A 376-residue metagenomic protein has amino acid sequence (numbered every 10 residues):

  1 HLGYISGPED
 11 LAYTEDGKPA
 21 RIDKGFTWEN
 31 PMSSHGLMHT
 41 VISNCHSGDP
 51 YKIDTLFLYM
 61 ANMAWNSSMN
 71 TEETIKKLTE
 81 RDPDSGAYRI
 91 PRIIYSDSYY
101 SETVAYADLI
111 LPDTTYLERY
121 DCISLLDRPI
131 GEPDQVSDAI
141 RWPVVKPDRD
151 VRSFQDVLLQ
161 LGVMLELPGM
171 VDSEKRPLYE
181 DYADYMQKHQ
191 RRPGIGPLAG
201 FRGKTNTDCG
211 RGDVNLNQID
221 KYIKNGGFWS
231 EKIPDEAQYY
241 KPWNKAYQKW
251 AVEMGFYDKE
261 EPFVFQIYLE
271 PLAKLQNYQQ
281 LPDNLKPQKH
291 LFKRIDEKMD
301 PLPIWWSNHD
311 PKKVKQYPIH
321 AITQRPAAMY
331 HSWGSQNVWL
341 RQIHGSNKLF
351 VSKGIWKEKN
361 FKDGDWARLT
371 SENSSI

Functional and structural regions predicted by a protein language model:
H1-G7, R21, K188-V338: Long, low-complexity segments enriched in small/aliphatic residues
E9-G196, H320-I376: Non-catalytic alpha/beta scaffold blocks inside enzyme catalytic domains
